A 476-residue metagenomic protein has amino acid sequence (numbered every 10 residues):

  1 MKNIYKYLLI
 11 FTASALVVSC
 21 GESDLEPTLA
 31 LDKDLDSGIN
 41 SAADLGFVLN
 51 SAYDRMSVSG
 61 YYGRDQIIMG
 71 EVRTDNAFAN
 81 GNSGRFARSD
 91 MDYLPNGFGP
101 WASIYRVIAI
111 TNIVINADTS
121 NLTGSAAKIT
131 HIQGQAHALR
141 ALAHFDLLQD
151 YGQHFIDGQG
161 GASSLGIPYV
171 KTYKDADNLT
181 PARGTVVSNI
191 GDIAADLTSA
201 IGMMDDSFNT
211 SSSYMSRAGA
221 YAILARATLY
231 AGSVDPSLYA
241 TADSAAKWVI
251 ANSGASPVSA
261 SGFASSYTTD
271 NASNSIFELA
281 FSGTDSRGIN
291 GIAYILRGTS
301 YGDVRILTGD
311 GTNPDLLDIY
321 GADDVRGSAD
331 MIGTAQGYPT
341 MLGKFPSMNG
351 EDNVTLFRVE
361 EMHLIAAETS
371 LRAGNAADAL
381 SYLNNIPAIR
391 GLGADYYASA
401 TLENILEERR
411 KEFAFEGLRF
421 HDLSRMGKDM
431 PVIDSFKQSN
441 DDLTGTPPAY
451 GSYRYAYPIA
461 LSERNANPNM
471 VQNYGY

Functional and structural regions predicted by a protein language model:
M1-V18: Sec-dependent bacterial lipoprotein signal peptides
N3, C20-I68, Y320, G327 (+3 more regions): Membrane-proximal, proline-rich intrinsically disordered regions
E22, A218, I223-S256: Aromatic-residue-lined binding/catalytic grooves and analogous aromatic/hydrophobic interfacial grooves in multimeric
F47, A77, Y214, Y239-E360 (+5 more regions): Hydrophobic-face positions in mid-chain alpha helices that act as interaction patches
S83-Y151, G184-T185, S199-F208, N349-V354 (+3 more regions): Conserved, well-structured interaction surfaces
I108-T111, I190, L197, Y239 (+3 more regions): Inward-facing hydrophobic residues that define packing positions of alpha-helical scaffold repeats
D150-G191, A195, V234-A240: Short coil/linker segments at helix-helix boundaries
